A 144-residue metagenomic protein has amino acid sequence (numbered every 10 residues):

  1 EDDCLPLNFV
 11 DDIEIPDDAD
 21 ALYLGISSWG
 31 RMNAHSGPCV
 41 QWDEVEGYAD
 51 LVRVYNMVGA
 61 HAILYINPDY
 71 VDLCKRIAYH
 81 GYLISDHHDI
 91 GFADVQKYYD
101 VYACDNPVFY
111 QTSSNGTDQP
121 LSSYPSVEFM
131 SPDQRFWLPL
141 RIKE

Functional and structural regions predicted by a protein language model:
E1: Active-site acidic Asp-centered loop
C4-E144: An acidic/histidine-cluster motif and surrounding catalytic segment that typifies divalent-metal-assisted enzyme active
